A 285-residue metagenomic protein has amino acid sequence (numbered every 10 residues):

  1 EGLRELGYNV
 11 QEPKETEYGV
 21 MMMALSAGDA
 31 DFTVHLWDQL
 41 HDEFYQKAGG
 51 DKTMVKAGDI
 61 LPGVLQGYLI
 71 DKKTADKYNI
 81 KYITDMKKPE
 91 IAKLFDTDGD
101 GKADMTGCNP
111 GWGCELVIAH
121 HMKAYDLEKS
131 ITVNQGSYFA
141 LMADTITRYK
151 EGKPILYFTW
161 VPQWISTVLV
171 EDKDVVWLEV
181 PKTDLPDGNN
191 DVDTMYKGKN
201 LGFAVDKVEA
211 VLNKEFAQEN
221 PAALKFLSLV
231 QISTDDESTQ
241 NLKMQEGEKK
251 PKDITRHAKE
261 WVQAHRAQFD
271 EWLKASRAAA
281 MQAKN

Functional and structural regions predicted by a protein language model:
E1-N9, H120-M122: Short, polar/charged alpha-helical segment
Y8-M23, V133-D144: Short helix-initiation/N-cap motifs at beta->coil->alpha
T16-K52, D144-R148, W164-L169: Pocket-flanking alpha-helical
A30-V34, T106-D184: Ligand-binding pocket segment of bilobal, Venus flytrap-like solute-binding proteins
E43-A57, G152, S166-K197: Ligand-binding "clamshell"
T53-T106: A conserved helix-loop-strand patch within extracytoplasmic ligand-binding domains of the periplasmic binding
Q66-D76, V192, K207-E219, K243: A bilobed periplasmic-binding-protein/Venus flytrap-type ligand-binding module shared by bacterial periplasmic
F203, F216-A217, L224-N285: C-terminal functional modules
